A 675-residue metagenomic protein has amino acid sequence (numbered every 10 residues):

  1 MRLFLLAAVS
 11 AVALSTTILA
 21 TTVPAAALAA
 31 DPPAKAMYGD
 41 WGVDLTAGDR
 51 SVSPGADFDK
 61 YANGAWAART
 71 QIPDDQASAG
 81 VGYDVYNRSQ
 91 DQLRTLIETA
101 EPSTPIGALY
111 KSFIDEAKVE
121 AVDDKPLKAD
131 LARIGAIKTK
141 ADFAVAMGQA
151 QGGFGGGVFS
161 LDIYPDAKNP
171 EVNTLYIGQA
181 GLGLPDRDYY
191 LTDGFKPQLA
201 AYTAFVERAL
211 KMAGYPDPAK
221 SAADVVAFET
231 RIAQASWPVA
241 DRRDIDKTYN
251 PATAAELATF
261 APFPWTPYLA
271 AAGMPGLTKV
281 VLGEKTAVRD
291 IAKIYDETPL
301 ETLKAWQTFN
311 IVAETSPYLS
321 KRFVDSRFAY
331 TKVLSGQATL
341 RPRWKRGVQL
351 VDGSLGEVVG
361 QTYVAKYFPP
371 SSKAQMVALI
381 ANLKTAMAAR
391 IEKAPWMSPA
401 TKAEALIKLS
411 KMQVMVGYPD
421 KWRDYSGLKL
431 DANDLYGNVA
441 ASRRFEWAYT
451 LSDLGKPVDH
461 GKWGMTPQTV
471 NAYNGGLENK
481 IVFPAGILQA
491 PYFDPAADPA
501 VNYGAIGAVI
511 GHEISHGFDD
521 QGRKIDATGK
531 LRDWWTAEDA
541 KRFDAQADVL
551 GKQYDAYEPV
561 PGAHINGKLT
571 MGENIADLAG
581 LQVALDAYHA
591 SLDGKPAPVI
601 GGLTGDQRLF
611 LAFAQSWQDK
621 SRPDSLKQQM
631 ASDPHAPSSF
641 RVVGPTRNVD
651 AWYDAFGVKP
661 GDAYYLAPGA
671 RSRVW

Functional and structural regions predicted by a protein language model:
M1-L28: Gram-negative bacterial Sec-dependent N-terminal signal peptides
D31-T46: Short, Gly/Pro- and small/polar-rich lid/capping loops
P32, P262, V281-K285, F309 (+4 more regions): Intrinsically disordered, low-complexity linker/terminal regions across diverse proteins
A34-A36, V52-A121: Active-site-surrounding "flap" and adjacent substrate/cofactor-binding loops of secreted or lumenal enzymes, prototyped
G48-A68, Y189-L210, M571, L578-V583: Hydrophobic/aromatic-rich, well-ordered segments within soluble, folded domains that form packed cores
G48-D49, L161-P165, V470-N474: Short, surface-exposed beta-strand/loop micro-motifs that present aromatic residues
D75-I97, A219-A235, N502-G507, D606-F610: Short secondary-structure subsegments characteristic of cysteine-rich extracellular domains
A100-N382: Noncatalytic, helix-rich "gating/capping" subdomain that lines the substrate-entry/channel surface of large enzyme
